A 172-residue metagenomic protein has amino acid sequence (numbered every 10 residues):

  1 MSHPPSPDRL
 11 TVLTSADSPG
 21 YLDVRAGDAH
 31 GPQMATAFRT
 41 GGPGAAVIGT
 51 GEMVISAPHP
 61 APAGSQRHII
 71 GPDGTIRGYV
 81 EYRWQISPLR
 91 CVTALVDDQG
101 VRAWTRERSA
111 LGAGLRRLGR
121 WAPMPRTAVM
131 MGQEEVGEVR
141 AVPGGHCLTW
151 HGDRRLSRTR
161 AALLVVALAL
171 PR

Functional and structural regions predicted by a protein language model:
M1-A45, T50-M53, T75, Q85-T93 (+1 more regions): Low-complexity or membrane-interfacial segments used for flexible interactions
V47-W84: Hydrophobic/aromatic-rich structural module bridging two neighboring secondary-structure elements via a short loop
